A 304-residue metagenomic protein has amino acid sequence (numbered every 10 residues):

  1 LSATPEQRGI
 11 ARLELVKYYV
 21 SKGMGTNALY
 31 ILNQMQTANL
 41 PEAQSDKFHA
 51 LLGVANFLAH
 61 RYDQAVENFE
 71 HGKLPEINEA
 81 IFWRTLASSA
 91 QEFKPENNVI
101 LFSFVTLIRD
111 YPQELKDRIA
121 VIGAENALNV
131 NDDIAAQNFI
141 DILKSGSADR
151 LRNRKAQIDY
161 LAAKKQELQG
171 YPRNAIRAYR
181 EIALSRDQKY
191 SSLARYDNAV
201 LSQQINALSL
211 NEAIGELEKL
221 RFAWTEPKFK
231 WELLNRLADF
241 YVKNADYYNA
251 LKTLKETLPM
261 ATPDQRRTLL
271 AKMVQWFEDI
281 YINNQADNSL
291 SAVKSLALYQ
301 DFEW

Functional and structural regions predicted by a protein language model:
L1-W304: Acidic, polar-rich low-complexity tracts and alpha-helical solenoid repeat scaffolds
